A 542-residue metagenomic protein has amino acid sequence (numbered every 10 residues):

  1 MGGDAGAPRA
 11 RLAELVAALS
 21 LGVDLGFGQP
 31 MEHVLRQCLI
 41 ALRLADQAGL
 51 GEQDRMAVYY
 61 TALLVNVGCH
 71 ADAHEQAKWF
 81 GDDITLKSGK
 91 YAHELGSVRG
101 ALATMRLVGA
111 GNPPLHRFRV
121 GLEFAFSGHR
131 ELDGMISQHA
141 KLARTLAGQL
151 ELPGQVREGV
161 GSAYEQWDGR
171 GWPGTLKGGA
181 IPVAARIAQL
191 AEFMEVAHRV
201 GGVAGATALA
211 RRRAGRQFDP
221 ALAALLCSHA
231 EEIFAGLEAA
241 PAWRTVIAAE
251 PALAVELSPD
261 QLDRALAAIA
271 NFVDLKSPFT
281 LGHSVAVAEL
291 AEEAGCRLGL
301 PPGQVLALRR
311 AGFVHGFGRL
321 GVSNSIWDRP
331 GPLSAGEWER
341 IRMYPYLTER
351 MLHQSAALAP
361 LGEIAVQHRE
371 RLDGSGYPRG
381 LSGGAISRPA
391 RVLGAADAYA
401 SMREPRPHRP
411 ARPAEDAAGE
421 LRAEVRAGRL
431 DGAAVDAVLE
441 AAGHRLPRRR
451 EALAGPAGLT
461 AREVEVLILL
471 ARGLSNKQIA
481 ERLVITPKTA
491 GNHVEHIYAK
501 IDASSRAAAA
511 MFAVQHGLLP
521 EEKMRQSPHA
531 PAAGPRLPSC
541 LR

Functional and structural regions predicted by a protein language model:
G2-A13, A17-P456: Metal-dependent catalytic cores of enzymes that make or break cyclic nucleotides and related phosphoester linkages
V65, H315, N492-A499, M511: Base-recognition residues in the alpha-helical recognition helix of bacterial helix-turn-helix
L190, I364, E463-V466, L470 (+1 more regions): Short alpha-helical "packing" element that flanks the helix-turn-helix/winged-helix DNA-binding module
A452-E495, K500, Q515-H516, E521 (+1 more regions): Helix-turn-helix DNA-binding segment
A499-R542: Basic, Lys/Arg-enriched C-terminal extension of HTH/homeodomain DNA-binding domains
